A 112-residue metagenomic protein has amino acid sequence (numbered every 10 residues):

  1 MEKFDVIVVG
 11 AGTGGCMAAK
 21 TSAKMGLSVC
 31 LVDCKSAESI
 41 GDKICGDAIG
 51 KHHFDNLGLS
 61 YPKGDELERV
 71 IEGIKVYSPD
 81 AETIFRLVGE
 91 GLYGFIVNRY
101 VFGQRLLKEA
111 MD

Functional and structural regions predicted by a protein language model:
E2-V6: Extreme N-terminal starter segment of soluble prokaryotic enzymes
I7, A11, K20-K43: Glycine-rich FAD pyrophosphate-binding loop
G15-C16: N-terminal Rossmann-fold NAD(P) dinucleotide-binding loop
T21, S36-V76: N-terminal FAD cofactor-binding segment of flavoenzymes
D33, H53, L106-L107: Structural element of the ATP-grasp superfamily
K63, V70, K75-D112: Conserved N-terminal helical subregion
